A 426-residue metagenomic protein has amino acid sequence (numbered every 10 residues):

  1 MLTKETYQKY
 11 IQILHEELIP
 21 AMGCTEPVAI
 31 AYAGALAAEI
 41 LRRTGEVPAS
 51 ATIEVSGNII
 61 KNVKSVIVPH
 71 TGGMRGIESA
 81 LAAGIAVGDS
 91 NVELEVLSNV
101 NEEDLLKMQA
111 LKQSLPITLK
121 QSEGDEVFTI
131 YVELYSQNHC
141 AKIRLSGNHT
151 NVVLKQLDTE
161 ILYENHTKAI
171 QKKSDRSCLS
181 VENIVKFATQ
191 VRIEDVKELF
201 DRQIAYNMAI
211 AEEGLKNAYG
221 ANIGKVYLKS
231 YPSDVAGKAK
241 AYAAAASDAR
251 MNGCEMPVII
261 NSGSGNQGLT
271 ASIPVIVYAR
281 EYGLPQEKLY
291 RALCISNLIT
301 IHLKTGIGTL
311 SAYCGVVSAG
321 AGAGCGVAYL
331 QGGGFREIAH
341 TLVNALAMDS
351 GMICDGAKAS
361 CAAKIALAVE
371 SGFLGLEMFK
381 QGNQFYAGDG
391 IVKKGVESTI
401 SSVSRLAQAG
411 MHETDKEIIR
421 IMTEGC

Functional and structural regions predicted by a protein language model:
M1-Q12, E46-I59, D234-G253, P285-L303 (+1 more regions): Acidic-glycine-rich active-site phosphate/pyrophosphate-binding loop
L2, M22-T25, V55-N62, P69 (+7 more regions): A structural signal for small-residue-enriched, beta-sheet-centric alpha/beta enzyme cores and oligomeric scaffold folds
Y10-P20, I59-V68, A249-I260, T300-T309 (+1 more regions): Glycine/charged-rich beta-loop-alpha catalytic/anionic-binding loops adjacent to active sites
P20-L36, M256-I273, C314-S318: Conserved phosphate/anionic-ligand binding catalytic regions in large, soluble enzymes, centered on
V28-E123, I130, L134: Early transmembrane hairpin of solute transport permeases
A38, P69, Y278-R291, I301-L367 (+1 more regions): Hydrophobic alpha-helical bundle architecture
T44-S50, V92-L97, L119-K120, E194-F200 (+7 more regions): Flexible, glycine/charged-enriched surface loops at secondary-structure junctions
K112-G253, I418-C426: Signature of multi-pass transmembrane helix bundles
